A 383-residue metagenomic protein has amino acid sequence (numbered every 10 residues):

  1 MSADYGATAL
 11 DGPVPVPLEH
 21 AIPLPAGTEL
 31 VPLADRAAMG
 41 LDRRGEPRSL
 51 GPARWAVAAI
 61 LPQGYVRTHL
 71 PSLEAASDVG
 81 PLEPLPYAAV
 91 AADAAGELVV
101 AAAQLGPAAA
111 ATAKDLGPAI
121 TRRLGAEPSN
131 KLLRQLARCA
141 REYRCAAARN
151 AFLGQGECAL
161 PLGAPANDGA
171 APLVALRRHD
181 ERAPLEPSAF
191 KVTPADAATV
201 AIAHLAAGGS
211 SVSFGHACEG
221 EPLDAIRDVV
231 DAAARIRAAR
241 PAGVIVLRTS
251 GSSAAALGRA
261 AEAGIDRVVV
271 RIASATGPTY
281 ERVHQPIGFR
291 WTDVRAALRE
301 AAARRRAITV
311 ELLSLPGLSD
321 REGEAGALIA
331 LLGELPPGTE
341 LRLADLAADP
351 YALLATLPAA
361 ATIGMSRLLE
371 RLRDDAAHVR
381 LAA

Functional and structural regions predicted by a protein language model:
M1-A75: Short Lys/Arg-enriched alpha/beta "domain-start" segment
R54-D78, P84, E262-S274, R342: A glycine-rich, aromatic-flanked flexible loop/lid motif
V79-A166, L176-A203, A207-G208: N-terminal [4Fe-4S]-dependent radical SAM core
L85-Y87, A92-E97, I363-A383: C-terminal accessory regions of radical SAM enzymes
E157, A175-A232, I236-A256, A261-V294 (+2 more regions): Core AdoMet radical
D228-D231, G288-D293, E322-I329, P358-I363: Charged helix-capping and loop-helix junction motifs
I245, G258-E262, A359, I363-D375: Alpha-helical oligomerization segments
T292-A352, L369-A382: Conserved C-terminal portion of the radical SAM core fold that forms the substrate/S-adenosylmethionine-binding
